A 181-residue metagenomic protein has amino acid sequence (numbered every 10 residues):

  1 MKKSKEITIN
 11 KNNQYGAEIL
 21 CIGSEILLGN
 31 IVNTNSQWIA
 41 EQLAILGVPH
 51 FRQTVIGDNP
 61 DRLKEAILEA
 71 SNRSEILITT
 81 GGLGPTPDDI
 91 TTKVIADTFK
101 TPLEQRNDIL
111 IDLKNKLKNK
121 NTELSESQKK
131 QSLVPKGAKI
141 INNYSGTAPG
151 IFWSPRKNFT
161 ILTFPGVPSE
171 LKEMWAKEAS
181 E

Functional and structural regions predicted by a protein language model:
M1-G16, S180-E181: SAM-dependent methyltransferases
I9-T54: Glycine-rich phosphate/diphosphate-binding loop of Rossmann-like nucleotide-binding domains
S24-E25, G82-P85, G166-S169: Short glycine-rich anion-binding loops that position phosphate/pyrophosphate groups of nucleotides and phosphorylated
R52-R62: Short beta->alpha junction loops
R62, I90-E181: Proline/glycine-rich low-complexity loops and linkers
E65-R73: Short, well-structured alpha-helical segments in soluble
N72-F99: Glycine-rich phosphate-binding loop
